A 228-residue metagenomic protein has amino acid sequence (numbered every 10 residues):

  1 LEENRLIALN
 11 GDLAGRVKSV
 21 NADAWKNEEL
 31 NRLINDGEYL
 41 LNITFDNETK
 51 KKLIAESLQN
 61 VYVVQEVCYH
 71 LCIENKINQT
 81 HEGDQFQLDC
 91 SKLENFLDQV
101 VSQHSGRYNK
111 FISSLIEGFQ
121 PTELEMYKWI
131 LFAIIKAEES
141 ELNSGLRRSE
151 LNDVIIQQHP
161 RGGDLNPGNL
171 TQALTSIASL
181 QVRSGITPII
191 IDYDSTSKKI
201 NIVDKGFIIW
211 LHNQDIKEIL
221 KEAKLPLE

Functional and structural regions predicted by a protein language model:
L1-L58, Y62-E66, H70-N78, G83-H104 (+3 more regions): The catalytic "switch" region of P-loop NTPases
R5, Q120-P121, L211: Active-site-proximal flexible loops/turns
K18-A22, L115, S195: A ubiquitous short alpha-helical element
W25, F45, T122-E123, I202: Alpha-helical hairpin
K51, V61-Q65, Y69, L124-F132 (+3 more regions): Non-catalytic, well-ordered alpha-helical scaffold segments
V63, K136, S140, S176-R183: Amphipathic alpha-helical interaction surfaces
C68-G162: Winged-helix-like regulatory helical subdomains adjacent to P-loop NTPase cores
G145-E228: Terminal-proximal interaction/regulatory segments of ATP-powered molecular machines
